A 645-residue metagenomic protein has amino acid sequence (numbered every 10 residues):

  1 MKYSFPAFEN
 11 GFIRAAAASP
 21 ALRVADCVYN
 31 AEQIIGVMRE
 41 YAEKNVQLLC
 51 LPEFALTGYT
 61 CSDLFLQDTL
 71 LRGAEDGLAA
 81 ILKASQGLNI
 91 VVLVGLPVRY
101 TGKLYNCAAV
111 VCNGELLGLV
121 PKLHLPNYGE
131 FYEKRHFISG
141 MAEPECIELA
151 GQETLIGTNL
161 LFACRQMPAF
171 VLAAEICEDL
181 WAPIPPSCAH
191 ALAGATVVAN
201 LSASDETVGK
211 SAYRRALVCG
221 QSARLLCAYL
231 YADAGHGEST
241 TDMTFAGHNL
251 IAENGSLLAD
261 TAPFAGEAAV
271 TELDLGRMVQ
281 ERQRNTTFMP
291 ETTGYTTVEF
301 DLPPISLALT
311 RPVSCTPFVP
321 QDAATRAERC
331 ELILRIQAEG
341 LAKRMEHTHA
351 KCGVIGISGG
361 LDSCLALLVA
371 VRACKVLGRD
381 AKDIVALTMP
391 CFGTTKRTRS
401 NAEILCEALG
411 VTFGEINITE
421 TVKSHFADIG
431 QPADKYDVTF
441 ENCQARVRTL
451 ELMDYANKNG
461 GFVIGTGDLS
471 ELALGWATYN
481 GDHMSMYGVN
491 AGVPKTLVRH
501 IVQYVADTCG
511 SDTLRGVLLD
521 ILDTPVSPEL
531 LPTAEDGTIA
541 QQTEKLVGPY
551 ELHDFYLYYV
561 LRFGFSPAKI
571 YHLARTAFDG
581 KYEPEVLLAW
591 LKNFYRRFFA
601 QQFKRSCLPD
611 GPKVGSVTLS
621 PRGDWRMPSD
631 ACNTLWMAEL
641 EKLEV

Functional and structural regions predicted by a protein language model:
M1-V354, R372-A381, F413: Enzyme catalytic cores with a strong preference for nitrogen-chemistry domains
I13, L22, N30, P168-F170 (+6 more regions): ATP/NTP-dependent adenylation/nucleotidyl-transfer catalytic domains that generate, transfer, or process NMP-activated
